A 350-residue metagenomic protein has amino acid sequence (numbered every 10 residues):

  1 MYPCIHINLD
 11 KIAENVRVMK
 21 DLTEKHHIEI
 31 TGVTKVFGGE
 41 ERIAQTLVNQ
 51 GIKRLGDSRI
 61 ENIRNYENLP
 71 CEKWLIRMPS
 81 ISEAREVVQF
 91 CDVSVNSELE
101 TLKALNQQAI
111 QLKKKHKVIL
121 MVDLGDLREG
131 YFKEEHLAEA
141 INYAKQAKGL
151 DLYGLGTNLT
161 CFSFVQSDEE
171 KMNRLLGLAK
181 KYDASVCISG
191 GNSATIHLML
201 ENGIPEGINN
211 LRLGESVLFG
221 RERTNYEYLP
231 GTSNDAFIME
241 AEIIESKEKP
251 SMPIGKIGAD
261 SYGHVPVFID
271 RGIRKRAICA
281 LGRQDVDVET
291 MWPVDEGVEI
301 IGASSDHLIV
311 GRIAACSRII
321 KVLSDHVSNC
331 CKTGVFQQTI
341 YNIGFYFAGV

Functional and structural regions predicted by a protein language model:
M1-I7: Generic N-terminal amphipathic, Lys/Arg-enriched alpha-helix
H6, I28-G177: Active-site-proximal beta-alpha core segment in soluble small-molecule metabolic enzymes
N15-E24, T46, N62-N65, K181: A short, N-terminal amphipathic alpha-helix
N15-V16, T34-F37, L55-R59, P79-A84 (+3 more regions): A broad, low-specificity signal for short, low-complexity segments enriched in glycine/proline and polar/charged
M19-H27, A144-D151, L178-V186, E248: A structural motif corresponding to the C-terminal end of an alpha-helix and its immediate exit/capping segment
N173-V350: Active-site anion/phosphate-binding pocket segments in diverse small-molecule metabolic enzymes
